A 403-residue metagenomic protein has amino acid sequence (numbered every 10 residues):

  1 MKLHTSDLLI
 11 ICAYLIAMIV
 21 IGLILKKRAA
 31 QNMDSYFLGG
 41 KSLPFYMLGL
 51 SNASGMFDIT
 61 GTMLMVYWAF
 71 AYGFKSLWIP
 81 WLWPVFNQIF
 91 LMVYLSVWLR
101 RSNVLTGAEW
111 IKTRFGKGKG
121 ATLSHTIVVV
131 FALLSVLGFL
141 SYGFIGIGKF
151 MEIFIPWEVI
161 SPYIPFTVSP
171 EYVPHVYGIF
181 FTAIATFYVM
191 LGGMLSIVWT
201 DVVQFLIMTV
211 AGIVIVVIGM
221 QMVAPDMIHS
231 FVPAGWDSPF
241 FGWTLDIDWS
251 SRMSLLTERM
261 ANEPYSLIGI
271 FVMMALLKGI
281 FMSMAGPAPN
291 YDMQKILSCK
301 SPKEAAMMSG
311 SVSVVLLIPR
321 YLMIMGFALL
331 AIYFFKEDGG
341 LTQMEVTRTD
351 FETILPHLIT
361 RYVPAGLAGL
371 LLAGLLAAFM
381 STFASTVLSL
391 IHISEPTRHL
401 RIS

Functional and structural regions predicted by a protein language model:
M1-T62, G192: Membrane-interface "cap" regions at the ends of multi-pass membrane proteins
K2-K26, G39, W68-V104, A108-E109 (+1 more regions): Extracellular loop-to-transmembrane helix junctions
K2-L3, L38-L43, M47, M63-I79 (+2 more regions): Loop-to-helix junctions at membrane interfaces in multi-pass transport proteins
L9-V20, L50, F86, F90 (+5 more regions): Lipid-exposed faces of alpha-helical membrane segments in multi-pass integral membrane proteins
A53-S54, W78-V189, A275-A285, L316 (+1 more regions): Helix-loop-helix module between adjacent transmembrane segments
A71, L95-R100, K149, A183-F205 (+1 more regions): Membrane-water interface regions at transmembrane-helix termini and the short interhelical loops of multi-pass membrane
G118-V129, K303-V312, R398: Membrane-interface alpha-helices at helix entry/exit sites of multi-pass transporters
I391-S403: Single conserved hydrophobic/aromatic residue that forms the stacking wall/gate of nucleotide- or nucleobase-binding
